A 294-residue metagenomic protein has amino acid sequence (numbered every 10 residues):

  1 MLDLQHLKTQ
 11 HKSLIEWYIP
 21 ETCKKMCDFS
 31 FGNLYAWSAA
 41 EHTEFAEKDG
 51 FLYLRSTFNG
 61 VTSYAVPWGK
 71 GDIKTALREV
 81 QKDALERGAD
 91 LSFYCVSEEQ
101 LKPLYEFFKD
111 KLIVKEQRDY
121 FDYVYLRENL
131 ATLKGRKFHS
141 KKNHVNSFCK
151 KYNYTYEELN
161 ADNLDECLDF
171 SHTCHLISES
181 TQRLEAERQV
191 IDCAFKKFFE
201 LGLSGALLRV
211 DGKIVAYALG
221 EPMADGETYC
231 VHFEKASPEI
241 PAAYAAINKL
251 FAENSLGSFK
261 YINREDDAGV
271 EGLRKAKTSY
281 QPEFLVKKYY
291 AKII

Functional and structural regions predicted by a protein language model:
H6-T22, D28: Short Lys/Arg-enriched alpha/beta "domain-start" segment
W17, D28-E99, R209-P238: Conserved donor-binding loop and adjoining core beta-sheet/short helix segment in diverse acyl/aminoacyl transferases
D90-F107, R118-F121: Short, glycine/charge-rich beta-strand/loop segments that flank catalytic centers and engage negatively charged groups
Q100-V114, N143, A268-L285: Conserved active-site alpha-helix within GNAT-family acetyltransferase domains
D110-S180: Acyltransferase donor/substrate-recognition loop-hinge adjacent to the catalytic core
K115-Y123, E283-I294: Conserved catalytic-core motifs of GNAT/GCN5-like acyltransferases
C167-C230: A mid-sequence, solvent-exposed acidic-amphipathic segment
S204-K292: Aromatic (often tryptophan-rich) hydrophobic motifs at membrane interfaces
